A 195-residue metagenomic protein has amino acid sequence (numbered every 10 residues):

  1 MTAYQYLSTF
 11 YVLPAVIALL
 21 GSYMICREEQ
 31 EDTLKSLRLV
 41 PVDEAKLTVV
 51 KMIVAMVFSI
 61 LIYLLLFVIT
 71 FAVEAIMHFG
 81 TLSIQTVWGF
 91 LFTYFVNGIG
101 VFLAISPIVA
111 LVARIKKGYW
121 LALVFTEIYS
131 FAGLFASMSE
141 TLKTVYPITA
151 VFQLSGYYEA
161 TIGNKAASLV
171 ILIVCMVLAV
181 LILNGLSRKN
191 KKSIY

Functional and structural regions predicted by a protein language model:
M1, L123-Y195: Terminal transmembrane helical anchor/hairpin motif
M1-I25, G156-A167: Membrane-embedded or membrane-proximal helical elements that form or frame transporter/channel pores
M1-L13, V49-I115: Secretory targeting signals
V16, L20-E29, V54-L64, F131-S139: Alpha-helical transmembrane segments of integral membrane proteins, especially early/N-terminal helices
I17-G21, I69, P107-I108, P147 (+1 more regions): Hydrophobic/aromatic residues in alpha-helical transmembrane segments
M24-M56: Helix-loop-helix units of permease transmembrane domains in multi-pass membrane transporters, especially ABC
D32, F67, F71-S83, K117 (+4 more regions): Transmembrane helix-loop junctions in multipass membrane proteins, especially transporters and channels
L103-L134: Functionally important transmembrane alpha-helices
